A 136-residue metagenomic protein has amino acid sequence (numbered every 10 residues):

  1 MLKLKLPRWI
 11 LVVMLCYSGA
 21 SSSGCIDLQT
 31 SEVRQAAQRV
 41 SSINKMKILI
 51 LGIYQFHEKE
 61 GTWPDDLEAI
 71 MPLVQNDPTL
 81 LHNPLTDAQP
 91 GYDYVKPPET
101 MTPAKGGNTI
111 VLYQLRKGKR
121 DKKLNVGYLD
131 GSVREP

Functional and structural regions predicted by a protein language model:
M1-L11: Bacterial N-terminal signal peptides that target proteins for export
L2-L4, N44, D121: Generic cytosolic/nucleocytoplasmic N-terminal low-complexity/intrinsically disordered segments
W9-S21: Bacterial N-terminal signal peptides
G24-P84, S132-P136: Conserved hydrophobic/amphipathic alpha-helical signal-anchor segments
T79, P84-P136: Active-site-flanking ligand-binding surface segments in enzyme catalytic domains
